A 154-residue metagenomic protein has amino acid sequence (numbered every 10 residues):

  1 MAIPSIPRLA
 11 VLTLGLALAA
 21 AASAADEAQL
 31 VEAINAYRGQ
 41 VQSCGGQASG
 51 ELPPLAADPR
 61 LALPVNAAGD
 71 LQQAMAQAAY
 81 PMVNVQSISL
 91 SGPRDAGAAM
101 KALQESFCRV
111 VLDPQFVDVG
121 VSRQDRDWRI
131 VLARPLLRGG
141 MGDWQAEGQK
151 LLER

Functional and structural regions predicted by a protein language model:
M1-V11: Bacterial N-terminal signal peptides that target proteins for export
I3-P4, A22-R154: Functional surface patches built around histidine and acidic residues
A10-A19: Bacterial N-terminal signal peptides
